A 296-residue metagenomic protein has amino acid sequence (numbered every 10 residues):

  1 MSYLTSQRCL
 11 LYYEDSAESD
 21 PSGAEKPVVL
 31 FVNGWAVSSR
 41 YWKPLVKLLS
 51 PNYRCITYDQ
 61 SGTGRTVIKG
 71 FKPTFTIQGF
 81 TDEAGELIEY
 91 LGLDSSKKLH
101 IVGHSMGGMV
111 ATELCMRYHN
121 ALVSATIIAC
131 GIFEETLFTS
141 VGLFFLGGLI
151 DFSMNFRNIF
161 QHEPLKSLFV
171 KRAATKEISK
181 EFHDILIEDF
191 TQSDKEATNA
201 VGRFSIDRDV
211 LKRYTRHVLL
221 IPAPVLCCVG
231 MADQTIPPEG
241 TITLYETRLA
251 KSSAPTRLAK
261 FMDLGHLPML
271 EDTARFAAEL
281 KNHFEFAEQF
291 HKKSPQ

Functional and structural regions predicted by a protein language model:
Y12-K69: Conserved HGGG/HGGXW glycine-rich cap/lid loop of the alpha/beta-hydrolase fold
D20, T57-V102, R117, A278: Active-site loop/oxyanion-hole signature of alpha/beta-hydrolase fold enzymes
N33-W35, G103-G108, G230: Conserved alpha/beta-hydrolase "nucleophile elbow" surrounding the catalytic nucleophile
A36, Q60-G64, I132, D233 (+1 more regions): Alpha/beta-hydrolase active-site loop signature
V110-L114: Hydrolases whose catalytic domains are alpha/beta-hydrolase-1, hotdog thioesterase, or metallo-beta-lactamase-like
M116, A121-F156: Flexible "cap/lid" loop of the alpha/beta hydrolase fold
L137-F138, N158-L219: Conserved alpha/beta-hydrolase catalytic His-Asp/Glu region
L220-L264, L270, R275: Conserved loop-alpha-helix segment in the C-terminal half of the alpha/beta-hydrolase fold that carries the catalytic
